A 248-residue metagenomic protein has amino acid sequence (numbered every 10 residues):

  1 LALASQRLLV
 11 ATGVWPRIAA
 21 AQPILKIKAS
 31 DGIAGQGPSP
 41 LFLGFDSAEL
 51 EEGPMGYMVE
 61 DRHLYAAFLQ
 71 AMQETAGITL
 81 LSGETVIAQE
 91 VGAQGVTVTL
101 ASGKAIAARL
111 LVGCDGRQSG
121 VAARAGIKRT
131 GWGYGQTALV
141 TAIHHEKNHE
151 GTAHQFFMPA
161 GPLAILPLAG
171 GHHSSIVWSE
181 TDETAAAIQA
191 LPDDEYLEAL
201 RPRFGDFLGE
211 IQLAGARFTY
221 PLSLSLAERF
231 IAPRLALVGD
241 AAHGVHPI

Functional and structural regions predicted by a protein language model:
L1-L25: Glycine-rich FAD cofactor-binding loop and adjacent beta-loop-alpha segment at the N-terminus of flavoprotein
A2-Q6, I27, D61-Y65, Q136 (+3 more regions): A general structural signal for well-ordered alpha-helical segments in protein cores
S5, T85, R117, G161 (+1 more regions): A generic "binding-loop/recognition-motif" signal
L9, F68, I165: Residue-level signal for inorganic ion chemistry
A21-R124, W132-T137: Conserved N-terminal helical subregion
E49-E52, E146, T181-A185, A242-G244: A short, flexible beta-alpha/helix-coil linker loop
T97, L111-L222, A227, I231: Conserved FAD-binding catalytic core of PHBH/FMO-like flavoproteins
Y220-I248: Conserved mid-domain beta->alpha element of the FAD-binding
